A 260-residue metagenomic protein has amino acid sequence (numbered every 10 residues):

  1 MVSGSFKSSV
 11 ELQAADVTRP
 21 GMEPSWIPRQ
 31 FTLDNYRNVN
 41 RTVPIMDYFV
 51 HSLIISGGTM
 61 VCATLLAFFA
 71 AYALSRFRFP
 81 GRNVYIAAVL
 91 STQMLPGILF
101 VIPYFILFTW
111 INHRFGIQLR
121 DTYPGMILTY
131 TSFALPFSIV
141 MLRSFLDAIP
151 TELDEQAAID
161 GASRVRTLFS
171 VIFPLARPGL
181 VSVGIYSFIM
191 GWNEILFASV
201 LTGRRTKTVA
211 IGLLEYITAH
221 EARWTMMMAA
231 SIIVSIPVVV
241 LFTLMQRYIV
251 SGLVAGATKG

Functional and structural regions predicted by a protein language model:
M1-G260: A structural signal for multi-pass alpha-helical bundles of membrane permease subunits that mediate small-molecule
